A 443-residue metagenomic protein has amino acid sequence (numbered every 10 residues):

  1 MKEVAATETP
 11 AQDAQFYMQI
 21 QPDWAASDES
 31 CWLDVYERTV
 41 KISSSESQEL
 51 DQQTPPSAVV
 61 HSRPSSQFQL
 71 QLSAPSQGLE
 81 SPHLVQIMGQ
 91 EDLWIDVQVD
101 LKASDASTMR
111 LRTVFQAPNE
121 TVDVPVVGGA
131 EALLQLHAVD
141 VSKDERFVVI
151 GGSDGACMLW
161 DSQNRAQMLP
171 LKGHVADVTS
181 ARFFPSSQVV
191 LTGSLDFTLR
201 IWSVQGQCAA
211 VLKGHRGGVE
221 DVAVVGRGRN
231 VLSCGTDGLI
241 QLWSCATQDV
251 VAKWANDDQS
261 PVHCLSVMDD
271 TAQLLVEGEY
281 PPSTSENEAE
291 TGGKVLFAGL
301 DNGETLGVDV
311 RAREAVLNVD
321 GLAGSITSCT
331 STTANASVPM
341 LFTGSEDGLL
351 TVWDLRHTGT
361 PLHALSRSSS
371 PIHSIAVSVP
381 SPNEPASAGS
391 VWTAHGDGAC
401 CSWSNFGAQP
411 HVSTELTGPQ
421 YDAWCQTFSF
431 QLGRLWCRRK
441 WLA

Functional and structural regions predicted by a protein language model:
M1-P22: PEST-like, low-complexity acidic/proline-rich intrinsically disordered segments, predominantly at protein N-termini
Q19-V224, Q241-L242, K253-T291, V295-G307 (+10 more regions): WD40 beta-propeller repeat fold
R165-A166, G206-Q207, Q248, R313 (+2 more regions): Short coil/turn linkers that define WD40 beta-propeller blade boundaries
R229-N230: Hydrophobic, ordered structural segments
E304-G307, A312-V319, E346-V352: Amphipathic alpha-helical interface segments within eukaryotic helical scaffold and small GTPase-regulatory domains
S328-T332, S337-L341, L349-T351: Oxyanion-binding "anion nests"
